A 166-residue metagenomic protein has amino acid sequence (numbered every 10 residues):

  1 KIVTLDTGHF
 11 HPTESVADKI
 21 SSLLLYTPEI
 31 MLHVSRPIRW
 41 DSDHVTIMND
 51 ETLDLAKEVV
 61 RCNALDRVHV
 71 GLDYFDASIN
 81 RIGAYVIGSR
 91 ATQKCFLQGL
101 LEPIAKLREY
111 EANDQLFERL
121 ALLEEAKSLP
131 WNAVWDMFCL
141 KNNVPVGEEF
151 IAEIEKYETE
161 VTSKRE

Functional and structural regions predicted by a protein language model:
K1-L5, H11-E166: Histidine-acidic metal/acid-base catalytic patches
